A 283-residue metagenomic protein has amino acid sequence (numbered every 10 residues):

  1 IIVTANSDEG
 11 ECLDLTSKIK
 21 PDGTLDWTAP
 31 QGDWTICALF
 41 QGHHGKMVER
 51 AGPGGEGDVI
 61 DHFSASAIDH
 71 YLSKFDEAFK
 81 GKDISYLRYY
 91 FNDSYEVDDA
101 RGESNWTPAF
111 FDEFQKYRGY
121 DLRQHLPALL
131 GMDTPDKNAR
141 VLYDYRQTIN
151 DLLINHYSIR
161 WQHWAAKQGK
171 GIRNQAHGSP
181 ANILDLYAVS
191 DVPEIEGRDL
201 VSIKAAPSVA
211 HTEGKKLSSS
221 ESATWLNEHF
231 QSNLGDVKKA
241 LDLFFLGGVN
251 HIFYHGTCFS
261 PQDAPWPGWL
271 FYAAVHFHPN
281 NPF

Functional and structural regions predicted by a protein language model:
I1-E77, G81-L87: Mature N-terminal, pre-catalytic/accessory segment of carbohydrate-active enzymes
E77-Y89, S94-F283: Carbohydrate-binding surfaces of carbohydrate-active enzymes
